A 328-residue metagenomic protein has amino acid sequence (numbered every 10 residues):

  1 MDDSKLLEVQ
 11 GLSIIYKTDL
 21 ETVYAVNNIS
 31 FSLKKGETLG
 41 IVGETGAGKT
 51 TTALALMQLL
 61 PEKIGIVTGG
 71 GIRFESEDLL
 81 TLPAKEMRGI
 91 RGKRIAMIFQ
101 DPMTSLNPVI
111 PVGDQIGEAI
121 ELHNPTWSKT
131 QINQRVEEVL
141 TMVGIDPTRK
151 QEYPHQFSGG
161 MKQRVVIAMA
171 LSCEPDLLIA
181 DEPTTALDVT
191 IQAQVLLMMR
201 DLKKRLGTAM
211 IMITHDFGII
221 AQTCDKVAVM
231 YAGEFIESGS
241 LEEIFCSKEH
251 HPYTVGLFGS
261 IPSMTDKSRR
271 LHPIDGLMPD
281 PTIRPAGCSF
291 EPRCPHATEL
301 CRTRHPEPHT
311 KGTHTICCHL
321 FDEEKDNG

Functional and structural regions predicted by a protein language model:
V67, L79-A96, L122, I244-K248 (+1 more regions): ABC ATPase NBD coupling module
F74-D78, E118, T130-T148, V255-G259: Conserved ABC ATPase "signature" region
E152-F157, M161: Conserved ABC ATPase signature
S172-D176: A short, proline-enriched helix->beta-strand linker immediately N-terminal to the Walker B motif in ABC-type P-loop
I179, P183, L187-R269: P-loop NTP-binding/switch modules centered on Walker-like glycine-rich loops
S240-G328: Short catalytic/signature loops enriched in Gly
